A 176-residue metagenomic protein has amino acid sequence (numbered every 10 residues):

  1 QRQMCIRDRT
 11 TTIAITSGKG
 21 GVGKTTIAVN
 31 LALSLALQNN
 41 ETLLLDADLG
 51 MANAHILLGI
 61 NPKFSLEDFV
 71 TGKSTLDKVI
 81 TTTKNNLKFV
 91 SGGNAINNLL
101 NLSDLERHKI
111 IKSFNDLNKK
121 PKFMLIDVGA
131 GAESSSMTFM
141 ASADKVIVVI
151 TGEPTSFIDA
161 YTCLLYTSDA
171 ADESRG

Functional and structural regions predicted by a protein language model:
R2, E41-L43, K122: The start of beta-strands in P-loop NTPase/AAA+ ATPase cores
R2-D8, Y166-S174: Conserved small/polar residues in nucleotide/adenosyl-binding loops
T11-D48: Walker A/P-loop phosphate-binding motif and the immediately C-terminal alpha-helix
G20, F69, V90, D127 (+1 more regions): Residue-level signature of catalytic and energy-coupling elements of molecular machines, predominantly ATP/GTP-dependent
L44-K119: P-loop/Walker-type NTP enzyme "switch/lid" segment
L49-M51, A130, D172: Short, glycine/acidic-enriched loop or turn micro-motifs at the edges of active sites
F123, V128-S168, R175: Conserved catalytic-core segment of NTP-binding enzymes
